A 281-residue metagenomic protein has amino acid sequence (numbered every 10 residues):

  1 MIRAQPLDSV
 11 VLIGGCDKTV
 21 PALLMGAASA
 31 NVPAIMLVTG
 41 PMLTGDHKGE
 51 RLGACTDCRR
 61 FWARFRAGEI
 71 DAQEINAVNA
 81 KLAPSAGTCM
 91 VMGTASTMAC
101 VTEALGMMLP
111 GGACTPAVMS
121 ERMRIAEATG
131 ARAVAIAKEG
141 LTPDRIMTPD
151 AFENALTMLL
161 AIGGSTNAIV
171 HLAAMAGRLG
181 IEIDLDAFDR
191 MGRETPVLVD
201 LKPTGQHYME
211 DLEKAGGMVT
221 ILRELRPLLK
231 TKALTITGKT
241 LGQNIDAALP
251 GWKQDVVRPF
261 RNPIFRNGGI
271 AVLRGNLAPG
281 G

Functional and structural regions predicted by a protein language model:
M1-Q5: N-terminal small/polar loop signature for handling phosphorylated ligands or for N-terminal nucleophile
S9-L12, M90: Short catalytic-loop micro-motif centered on adjacent basic/acidic residues
V11, A34-L37: Short hydrophobic alpha-helical runs that function as membrane-insertion/retention elements
C16-V20, G26-V32, G40-G281: Catalytic or ion-coupling anion/metal-binding cores of large enzyme and transporter domains
